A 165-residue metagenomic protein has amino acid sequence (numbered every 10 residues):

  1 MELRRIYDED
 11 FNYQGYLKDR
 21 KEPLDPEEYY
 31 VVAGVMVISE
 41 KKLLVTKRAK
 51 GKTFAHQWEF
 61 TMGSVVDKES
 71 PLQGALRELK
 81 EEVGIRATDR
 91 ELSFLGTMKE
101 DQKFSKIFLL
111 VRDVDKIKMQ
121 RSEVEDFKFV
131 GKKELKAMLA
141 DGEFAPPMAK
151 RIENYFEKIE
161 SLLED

Functional and structural regions predicted by a protein language model:
M1-G34: Acidic, metal-coordinating catalytic segment for phosphate/diphosphate chemistry, firing primarily on the Nudix
E2, V31-A33, K41, K106 (+1 more regions): Change "...and in nucleic-acid phosphodiester-cleaving endonucleases..." to "...and in nucleic-acid processing enzymes
I6, V37, V45, L109-L110 (+1 more regions): Conserved hydrophobic "DFG−1" position in protein kinase catalytic cores
D25-E27, F54-E59, K128-G131: A short, polar/proline- and glycine-enriched secondary-structure boundary/capping micro-motif
V32-M62: A glycine-rich, hydrophobic loop/mini-helix early in the fold
V65-P147: Unchanged
A145-D165: Charged phosphate-binding loop/patch that engages nucleotide di/tri-phosphates or the phosphate backbone of nucleic
